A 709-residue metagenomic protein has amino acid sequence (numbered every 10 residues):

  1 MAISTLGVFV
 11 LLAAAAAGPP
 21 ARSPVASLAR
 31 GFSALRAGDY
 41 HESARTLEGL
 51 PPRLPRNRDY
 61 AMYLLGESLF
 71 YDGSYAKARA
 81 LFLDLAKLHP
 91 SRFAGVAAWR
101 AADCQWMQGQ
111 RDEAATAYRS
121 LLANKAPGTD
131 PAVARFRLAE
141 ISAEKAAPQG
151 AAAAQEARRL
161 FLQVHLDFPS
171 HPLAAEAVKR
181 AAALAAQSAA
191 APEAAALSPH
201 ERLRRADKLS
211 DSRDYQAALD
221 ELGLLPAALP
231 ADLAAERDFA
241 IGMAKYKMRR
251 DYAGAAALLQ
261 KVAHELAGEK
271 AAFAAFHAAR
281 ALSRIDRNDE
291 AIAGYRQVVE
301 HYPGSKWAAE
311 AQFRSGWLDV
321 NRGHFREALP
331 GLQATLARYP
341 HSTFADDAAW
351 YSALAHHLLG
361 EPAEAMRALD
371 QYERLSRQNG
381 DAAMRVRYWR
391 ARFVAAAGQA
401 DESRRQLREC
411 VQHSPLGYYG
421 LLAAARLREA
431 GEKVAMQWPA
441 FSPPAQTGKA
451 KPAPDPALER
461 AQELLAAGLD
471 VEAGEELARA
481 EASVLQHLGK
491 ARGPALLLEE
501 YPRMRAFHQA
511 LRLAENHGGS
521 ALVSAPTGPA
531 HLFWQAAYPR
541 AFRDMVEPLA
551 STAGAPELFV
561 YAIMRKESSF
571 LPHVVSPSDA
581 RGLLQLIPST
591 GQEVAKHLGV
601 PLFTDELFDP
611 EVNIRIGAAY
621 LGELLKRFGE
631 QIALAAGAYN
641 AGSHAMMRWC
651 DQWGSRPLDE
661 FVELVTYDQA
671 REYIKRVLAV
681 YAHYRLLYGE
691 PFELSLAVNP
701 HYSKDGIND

Functional and structural regions predicted by a protein language model:
M1-T5, F9-S578, L584, G591-H597 (+4 more regions): Acidic, polar-rich low-complexity tracts and alpha-helical solenoid repeat scaffolds
L602-V612: A short, structured beta-strand-centered segment in the mid-to-C-terminal lobe of catalytic cores from group-transfer
A619-K626: Short glycine/serine- and small hydrophobic-enriched flexible loop segments
E630-Q631: Short loop-to-helix capping motifs
L658-Y673: C-terminal, helix-dominated tail/subdomain
Q669, Y673, L678-D709: Acidic, low-complexity, intrinsically disordered peripheral segments
